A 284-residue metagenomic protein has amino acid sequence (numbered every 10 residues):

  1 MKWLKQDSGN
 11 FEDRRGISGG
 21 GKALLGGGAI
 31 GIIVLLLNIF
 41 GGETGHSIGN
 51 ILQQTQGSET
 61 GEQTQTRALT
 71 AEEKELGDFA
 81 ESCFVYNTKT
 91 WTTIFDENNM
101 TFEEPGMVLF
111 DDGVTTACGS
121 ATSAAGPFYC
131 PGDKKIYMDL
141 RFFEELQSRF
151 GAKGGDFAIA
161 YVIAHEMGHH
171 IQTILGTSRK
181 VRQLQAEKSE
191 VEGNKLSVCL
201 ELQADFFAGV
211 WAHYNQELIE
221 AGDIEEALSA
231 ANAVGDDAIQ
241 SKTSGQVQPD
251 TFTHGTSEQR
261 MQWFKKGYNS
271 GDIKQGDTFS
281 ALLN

Functional and structural regions predicted by a protein language model:
M1-R67: Long amphipathic alpha-helical segments used for membrane anchoring, targeting, substrate engagement, or oligomerization
T60-G77, F142: Acidic/histidine-rich, surface-exposed loop or edge segments in extracytoplasmic proteins
K74, D78-F102, E192-K195, C199-Q240: Short helix/loop segments within enzyme catalytic domains that coordinate or immediately flank catalytic cofactors
W91, M138, Y161-I174, A204-D205 (+1 more regions): Active-site recognition of the HExxH zinc-binding catalytic motif
G113-D139: Catalytic zinc-binding patch centered on the HExxH motif and its immediate surroundings that defines zinc-dependent
F142-Y161, E192-V198: Short pre-active-site segment immediately N-terminal to the catalytic Zn-binding motif
T173-E201: Post-HEXXH active-site segment of zinc metalloproteases
V234-N284: Pan-zinc metallopeptidase signature
